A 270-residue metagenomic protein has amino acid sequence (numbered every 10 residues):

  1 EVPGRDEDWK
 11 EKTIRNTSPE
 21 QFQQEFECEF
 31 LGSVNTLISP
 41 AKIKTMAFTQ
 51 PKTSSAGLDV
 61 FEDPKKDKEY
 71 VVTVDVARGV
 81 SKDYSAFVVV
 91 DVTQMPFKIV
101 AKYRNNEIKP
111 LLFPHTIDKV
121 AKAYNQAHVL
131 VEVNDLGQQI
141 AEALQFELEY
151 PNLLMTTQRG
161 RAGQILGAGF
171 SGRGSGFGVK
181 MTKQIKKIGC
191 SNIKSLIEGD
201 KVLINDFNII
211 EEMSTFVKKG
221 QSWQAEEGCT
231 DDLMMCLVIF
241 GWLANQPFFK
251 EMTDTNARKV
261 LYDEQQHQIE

Functional and structural regions predicted by a protein language model:
E1-V76: ATPase catalytic-site recognition across NTP-hydrolyzing enzymes
F26, I193, C236: A residue-level signal for conserved active-site and pocket-lining positions in enzyme catalytic cores
I43, A77-G79, V92-M95, R104-N105 (+3 more regions): Short, glycine-/Ser/Thr-/acidic-enriched flexible segments
D67, V80-A86, P96: Short, flexible loop/turn motifs enriched in small residues
V88-V90: Conserved hydrophobic/aromatic positions in well-ordered beta-strands
T93-S222: Mg2+-dependent endonuclease catalytic cores in nucleic-acid-processing enzymes, primarily RNase H-like
K102, F240-E270: Acidic two-metal-ion nuclease catalytic site recognized across multiple nuclease folds, prominently DnaQ/RNase D-T
Q221-T253: Acidic, Mg2+-coordinating catalytic module of metal-dependent nucleases/exonucleases that use a two-metal-ion mechanism
